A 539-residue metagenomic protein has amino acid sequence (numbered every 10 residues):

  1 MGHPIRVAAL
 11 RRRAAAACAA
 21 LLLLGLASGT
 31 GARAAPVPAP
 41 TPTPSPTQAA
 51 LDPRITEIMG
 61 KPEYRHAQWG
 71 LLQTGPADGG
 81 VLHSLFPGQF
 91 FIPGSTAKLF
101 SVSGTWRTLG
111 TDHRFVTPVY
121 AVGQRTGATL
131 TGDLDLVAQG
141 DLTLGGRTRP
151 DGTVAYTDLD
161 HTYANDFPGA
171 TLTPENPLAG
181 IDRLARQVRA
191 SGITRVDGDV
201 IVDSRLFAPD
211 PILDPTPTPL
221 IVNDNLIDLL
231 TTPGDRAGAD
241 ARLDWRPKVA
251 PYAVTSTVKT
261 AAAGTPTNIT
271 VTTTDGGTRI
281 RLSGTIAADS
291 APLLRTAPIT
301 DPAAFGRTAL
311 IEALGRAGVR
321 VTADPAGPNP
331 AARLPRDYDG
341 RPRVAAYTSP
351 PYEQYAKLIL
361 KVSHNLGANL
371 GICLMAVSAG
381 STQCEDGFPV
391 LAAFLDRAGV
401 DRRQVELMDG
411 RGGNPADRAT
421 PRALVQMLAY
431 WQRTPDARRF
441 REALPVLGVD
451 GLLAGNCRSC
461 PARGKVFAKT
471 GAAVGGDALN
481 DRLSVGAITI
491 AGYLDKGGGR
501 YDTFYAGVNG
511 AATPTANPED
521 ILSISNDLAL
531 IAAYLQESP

Functional and structural regions predicted by a protein language model:
M1-P38: Secretory targeting and sorting signals
P36, P40-G60, R107-R402, Y534-E537: Conserved serine DD-peptidase/penicillin-binding transpeptidase domain and beta-lactam-recognizing active-site
M59-L85: A short, well-structured edge-of-sheet supersecondary motif
L71-Q73, T117-V119, A491: Short beta-strand scaffold segments in enzyme catalytic cores
G79, K98-T105, V200, L220 (+6 more regions): Residue-level preference for non-acidic, small/hydrophobic
L82-S84, P177-A179, N369-P539: Small-residue-rich helix-loop
S84-G104: Short active-site loop at a secondary-structure junction that contains or immediately precedes the catalytic residue(s)
F86-F91, T296, R411-N414: A short glycine/serine-rich beta->alpha loop
